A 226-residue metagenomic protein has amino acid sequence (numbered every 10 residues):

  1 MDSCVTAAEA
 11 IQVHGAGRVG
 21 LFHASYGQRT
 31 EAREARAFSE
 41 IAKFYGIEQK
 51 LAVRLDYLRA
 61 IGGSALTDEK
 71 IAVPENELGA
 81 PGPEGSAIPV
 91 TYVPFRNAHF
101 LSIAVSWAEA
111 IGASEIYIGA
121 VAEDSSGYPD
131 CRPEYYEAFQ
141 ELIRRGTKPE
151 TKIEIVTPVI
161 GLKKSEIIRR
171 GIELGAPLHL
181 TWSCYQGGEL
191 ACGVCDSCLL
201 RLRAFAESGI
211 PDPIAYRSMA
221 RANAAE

Functional and structural regions predicted by a protein language model:
M1-L174: ATP-dependent adenylation/nucleotidyltransferase module used to activate substrates
L66-V73, C184, F205, Y216: Short clusters of hydrophobic/aromatic residues that line enzyme substrate/ligand-binding pockets
V73-E75, A176, R203-E207: A polyampholytic, Gly/Pro-enriched intrinsically disordered region
S102, W182-R203: Local cysteine-cluster metal-coordination motifs and their immediate loop/turn environment, predominantly Fe-S cluster
T147, A206-G209: Short amphipathic alpha-helical interaction/hinge segments
G171-E173, L178-G187: Short, intrinsically disordered, charge-biased short linear motifs at domain edges
G187-G188, G209-A220: Short cysteine/histidine-rich metal-coordination sites, predominantly Zn2+-binding motifs
R221-A222, E226: Replace "small metal-dependent catalytic modules" with "small catalytic or cofactor-binding modules
